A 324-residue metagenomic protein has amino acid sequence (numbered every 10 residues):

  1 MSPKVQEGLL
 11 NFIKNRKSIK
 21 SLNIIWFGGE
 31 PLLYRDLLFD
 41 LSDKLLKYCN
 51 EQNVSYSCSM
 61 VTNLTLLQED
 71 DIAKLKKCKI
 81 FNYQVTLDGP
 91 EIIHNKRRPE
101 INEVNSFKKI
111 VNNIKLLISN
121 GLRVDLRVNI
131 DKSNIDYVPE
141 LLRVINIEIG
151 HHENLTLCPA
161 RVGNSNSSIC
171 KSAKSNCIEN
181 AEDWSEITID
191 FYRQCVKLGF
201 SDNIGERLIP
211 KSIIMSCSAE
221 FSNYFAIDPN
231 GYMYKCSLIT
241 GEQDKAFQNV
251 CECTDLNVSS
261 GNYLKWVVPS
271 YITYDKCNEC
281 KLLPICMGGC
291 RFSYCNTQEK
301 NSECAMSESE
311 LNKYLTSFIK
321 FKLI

Functional and structural regions predicted by a protein language model:
M1-K4: Canonical Radical SAM [4Fe-4S] cluster-binding loop centered on the CxxxCxxC motif and its immediate flanking residues
Q6-F27, Y34-V162: Radical SAM/AdoMet-radical enzyme domain recognition
L22, F221, K276: Exposed loop/turn and edge beta-strand positions of beta-sandwich/beta-sheet ligand-binding modules
K96-E220, A226-N230, D244-A246: Radical SAM enzyme [4Fe-4S]-AdoMet core and its adjacent flexible, acidic and glycine-rich loops/tails across
S218-S222, P269-I272: A short helix-loop-beta-strand connector motif used in the catalytic cores of GNAT acetyltransferases and, in some
C236-S237: Short linear motifs in exposed loops
T240-I324: Flexible mid-to-C-terminal extensions adjoining Fe-S/redox cofactors in radical SAM and related proteins
